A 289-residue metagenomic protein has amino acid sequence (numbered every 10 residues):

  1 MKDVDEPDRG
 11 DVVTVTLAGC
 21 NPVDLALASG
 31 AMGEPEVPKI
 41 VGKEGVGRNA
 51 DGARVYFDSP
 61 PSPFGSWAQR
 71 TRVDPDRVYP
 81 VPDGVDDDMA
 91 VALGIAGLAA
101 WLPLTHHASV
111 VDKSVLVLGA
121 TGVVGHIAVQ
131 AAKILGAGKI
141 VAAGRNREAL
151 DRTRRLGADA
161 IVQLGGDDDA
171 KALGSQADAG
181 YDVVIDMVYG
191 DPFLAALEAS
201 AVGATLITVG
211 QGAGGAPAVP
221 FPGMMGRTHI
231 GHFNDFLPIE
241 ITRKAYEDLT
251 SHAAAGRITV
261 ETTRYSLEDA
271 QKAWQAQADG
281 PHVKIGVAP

Functional and structural regions predicted by a protein language model:
D5-C20, D24, A28-G65: Glycine-rich beta-strand-centered segment in the early N-terminal region that forms part of a ligand/cofactor-binding
K43, V55-G119: NAD(P)H dinucleotide-binding glycine-rich loop of Rossmann-like/cofactor-binding domains, especially the beta1-alpha1
Y56, V184-I185, I207: N-terminal Rossmann-like NAD(P) cofactor-binding module of classical short-chain dehydrogenase/reductase
W67, G144-R152, G215-F221: Short, glycine/polar-rich helix-capping loops at beta-to-alpha or helix-loop-helix junctions that flank or form
L93-G166: Mid-domain Rossmann-like dinucleotide-binding core that forms the NAD(H)/NADP(H) cofactor-binding site
D168-A179: Short amphipathic alpha-helix with an adjacent loop that forms part of the alpha/beta core around
D191-R257, P289: Glycine-rich phosphate-binding loop and adjacent beta-alpha segment of Rossmann(oid) nucleotide-cofactor-binding
A255-T262, Q271-P289: C-terminal capping/lid region of NAD(P)-dependent oxidoreductase domains
